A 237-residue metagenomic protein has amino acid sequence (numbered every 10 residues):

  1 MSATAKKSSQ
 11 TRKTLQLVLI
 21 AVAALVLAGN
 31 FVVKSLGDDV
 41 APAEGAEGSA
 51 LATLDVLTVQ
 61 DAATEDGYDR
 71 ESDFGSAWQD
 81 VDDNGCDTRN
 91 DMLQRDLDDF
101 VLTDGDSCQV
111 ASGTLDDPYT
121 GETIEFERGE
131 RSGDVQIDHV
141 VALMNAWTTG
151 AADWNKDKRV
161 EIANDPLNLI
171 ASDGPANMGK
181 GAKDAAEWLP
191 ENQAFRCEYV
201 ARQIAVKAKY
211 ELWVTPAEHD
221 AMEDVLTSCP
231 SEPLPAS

Functional and structural regions predicted by a protein language model:
M1-T11: Terminal targeting segments of Actinobacterial cell-envelope proteins
Q10-K13, F195: Membrane-water interface of alpha-helical transmembrane segments
Q16-V33: Hydrophobic membrane-insertion alpha-helices, especially the h-region of bacterial N-terminal signal peptides
A28-G45: C-terminal region of N-terminal signal peptides and the immediate post-cleavage residues of exported proteins
A41-E125: Cell wall/extracellular polymer interaction/catalysis modules
Y119-S237: Domain-level detector of nuclease and nuclease-like folds in predominantly extracellular/periplasmic contexts
